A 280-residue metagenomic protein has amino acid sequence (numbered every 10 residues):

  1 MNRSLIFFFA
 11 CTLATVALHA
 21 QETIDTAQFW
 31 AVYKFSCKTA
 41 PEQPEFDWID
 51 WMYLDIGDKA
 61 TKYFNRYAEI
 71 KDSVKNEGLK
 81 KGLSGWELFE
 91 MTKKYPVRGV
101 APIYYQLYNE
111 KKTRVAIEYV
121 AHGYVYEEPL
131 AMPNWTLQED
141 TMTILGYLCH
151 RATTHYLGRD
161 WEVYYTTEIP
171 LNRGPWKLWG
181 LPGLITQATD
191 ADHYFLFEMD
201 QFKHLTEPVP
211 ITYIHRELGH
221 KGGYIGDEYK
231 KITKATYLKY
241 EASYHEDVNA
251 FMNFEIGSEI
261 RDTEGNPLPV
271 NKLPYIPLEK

Functional and structural regions predicted by a protein language model:
M1-Q28: Bacterial Sec-dependent N-terminal signal peptides
R3-L5, V16, W86-E87, T167 (+4 more regions): Short, intrinsically disordered/low-complexity patches at protein termini and at juxtamembrane boundaries
T15, Y63-F64, G180-G183: Glycine-centered flexibility motif
Q21-P133, Q138-T141, L148, E162 (+1 more regions): Extracellular or lumenal secretory-pathway regions
L137-Y194: Glycine- and acidic-residue-rich phosphate-binding/metal-coordinating active-site segment common to enzymes that handle
